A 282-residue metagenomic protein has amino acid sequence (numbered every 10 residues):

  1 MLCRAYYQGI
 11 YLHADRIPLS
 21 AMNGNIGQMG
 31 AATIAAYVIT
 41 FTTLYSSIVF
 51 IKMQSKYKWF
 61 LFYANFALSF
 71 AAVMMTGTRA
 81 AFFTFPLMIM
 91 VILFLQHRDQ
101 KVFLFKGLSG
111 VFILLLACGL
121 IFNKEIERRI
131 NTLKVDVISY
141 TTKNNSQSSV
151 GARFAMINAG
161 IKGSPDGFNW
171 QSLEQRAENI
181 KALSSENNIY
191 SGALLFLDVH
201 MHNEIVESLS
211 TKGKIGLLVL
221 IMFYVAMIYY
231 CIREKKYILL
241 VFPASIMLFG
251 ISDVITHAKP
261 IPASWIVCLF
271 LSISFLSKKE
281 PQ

Functional and structural regions predicted by a protein language model:
M1-P18, G30-Q96, I121: Alpha-helical transmembrane segments of multi-pass inner-membrane proteins
I26-T42, T78-A80, M201-E204, L209-G216 (+1 more regions): Membrane-interface micro-motifs in multi-pass membrane enzymes
S46-S55, M90-Q100, F122, V225-R233 (+1 more regions): Structural signal for the C-terminal ends of transmembrane alpha-helices and the immediately following loop
Q96-T142, I161-P165: A membrane-periplasm/extracellular boundary helix in multi-pass inner-membrane enzymes that assemble envelope glycans
F105-K106, S210-I246: Hydrophobic transmembrane alpha-helices and their immediate junctions
Q147-G151, A155-N158, K162-K212: Long extracytoplasmic/lumenal interhelical loops at the membrane interface of multi-pass membrane proteins
V199, N203, Y229-I255, S272: Loop-to-helix entry and N-terminal half of a specific, functionally important transmembrane alpha helix in multi-pass
F242-F249, T256-Q282: Transmembrane alpha-helices of multi-pass inner-membrane enzymes
